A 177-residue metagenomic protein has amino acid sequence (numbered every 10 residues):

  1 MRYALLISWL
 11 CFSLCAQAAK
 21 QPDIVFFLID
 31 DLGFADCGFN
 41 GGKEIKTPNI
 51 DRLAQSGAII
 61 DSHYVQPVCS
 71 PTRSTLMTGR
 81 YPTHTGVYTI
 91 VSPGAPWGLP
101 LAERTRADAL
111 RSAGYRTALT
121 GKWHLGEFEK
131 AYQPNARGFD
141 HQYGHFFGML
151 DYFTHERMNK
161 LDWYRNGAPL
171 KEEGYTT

Functional and structural regions predicted by a protein language model:
M1-W9: Sec-dependent signal peptide recognition, specifically the positively charged N-region followed immediately by
R2, Q17-T177: Formylglycine-dependent sulfatase
W9-Q17: Hydrophobic h-region of N-terminal signal peptides that target proteins for export in Gram-negative bacteria
